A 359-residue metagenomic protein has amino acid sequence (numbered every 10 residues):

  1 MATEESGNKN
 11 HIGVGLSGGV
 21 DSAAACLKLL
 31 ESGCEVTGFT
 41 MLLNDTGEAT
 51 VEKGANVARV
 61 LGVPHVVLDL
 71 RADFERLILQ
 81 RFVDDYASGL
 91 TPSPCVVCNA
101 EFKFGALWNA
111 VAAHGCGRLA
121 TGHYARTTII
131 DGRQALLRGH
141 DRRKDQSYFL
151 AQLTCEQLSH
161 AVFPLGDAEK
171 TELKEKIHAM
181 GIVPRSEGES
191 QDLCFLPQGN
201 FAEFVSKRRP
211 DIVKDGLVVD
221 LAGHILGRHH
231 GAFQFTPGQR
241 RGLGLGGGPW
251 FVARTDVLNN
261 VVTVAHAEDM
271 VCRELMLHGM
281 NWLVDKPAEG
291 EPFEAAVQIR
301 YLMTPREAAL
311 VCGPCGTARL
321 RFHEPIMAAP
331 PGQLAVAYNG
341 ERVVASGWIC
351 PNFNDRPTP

Functional and structural regions predicted by a protein language model:
M1-Q152, V162, K170-E172, H178: ATP-dependent adenylation/nucleotidyltransferase module used to activate substrates
A120-P359: AMP-forming adenylation/ATP pyrophosphatase catalytic core
